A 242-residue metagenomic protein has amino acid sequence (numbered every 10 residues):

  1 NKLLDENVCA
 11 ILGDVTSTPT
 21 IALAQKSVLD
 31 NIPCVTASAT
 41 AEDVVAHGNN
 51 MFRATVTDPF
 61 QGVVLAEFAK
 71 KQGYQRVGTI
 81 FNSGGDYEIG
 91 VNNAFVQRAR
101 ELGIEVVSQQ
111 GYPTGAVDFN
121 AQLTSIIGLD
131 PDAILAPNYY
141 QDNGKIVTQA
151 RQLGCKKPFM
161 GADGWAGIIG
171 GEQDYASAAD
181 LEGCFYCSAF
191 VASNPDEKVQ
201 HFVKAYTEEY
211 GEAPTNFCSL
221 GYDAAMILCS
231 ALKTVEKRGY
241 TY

Functional and structural regions predicted by a protein language model:
N1-D5, Q61-V64, G111-I126, D196-Q200: Structural motif
N1-V45, A54, Y112-F119, Q141-G144: Beta-alpha junction/loop-to-helix N-cap segments that form part of ligand/metal-binding clefts
K2-C9, A24-I32, E67-Q75, V96-I104 (+4 more regions): Sec-exported extracytoplasmic/periplasmic mature domains
L3-V15, V35-A37, G78-F81, D130-Y140 (+3 more regions): Periplasmic-binding protein-like
S27, V91-C187: Extracellular/periplasmic bilobed ligand-binding domains
T40-V45, F60, D86, W165-G170 (+1 more regions): Short gly/pro/ser/thr-enriched loop/turn and capping motifs at secondary-structure boundaries
M51-T114, A133, L228: An alpha-beta-alpha
V147-Y222, K233-Y240: Extracellular/periplasmic periplasmic-binding protein-like sensory domains
